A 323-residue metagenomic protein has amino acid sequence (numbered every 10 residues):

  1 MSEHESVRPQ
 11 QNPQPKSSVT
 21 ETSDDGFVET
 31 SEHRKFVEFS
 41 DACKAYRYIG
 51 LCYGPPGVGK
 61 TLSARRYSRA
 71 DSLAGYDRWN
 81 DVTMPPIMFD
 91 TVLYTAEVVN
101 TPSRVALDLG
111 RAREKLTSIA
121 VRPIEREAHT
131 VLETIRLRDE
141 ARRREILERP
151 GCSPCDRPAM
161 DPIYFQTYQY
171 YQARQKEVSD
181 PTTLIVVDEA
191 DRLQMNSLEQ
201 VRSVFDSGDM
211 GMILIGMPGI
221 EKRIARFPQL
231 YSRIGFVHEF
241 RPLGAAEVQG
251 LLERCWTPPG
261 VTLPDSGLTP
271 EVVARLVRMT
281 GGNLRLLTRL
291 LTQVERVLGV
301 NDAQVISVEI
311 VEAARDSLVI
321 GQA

Functional and structural regions predicted by a protein language model:
S2-P15, E38, F89, D139-P158 (+1 more regions): C-terminal alpha-helical "lid" subdomain
H33-K44: Pre-Walker A adenine-sensing motif
R47-S68: Walker A/P-loop nucleotide-binding motif
G54, P162-Q166, L193, V204-P228 (+2 more regions): Sensor-1/coupling segment of RecA-like P-loop NTPase cores
A70-P85, K115: Post-Walker A helix-loop "phosphate-sensing" segment adjacent to the P-loop in P-loop NTPases
D81-N100: A short hydrophobic beta-strand->loop->alpha-helix junction that borders the nucleotide-binding pocket of P-loop NTPases
P86, N100-Q200, V204, L243-G250 (+3 more regions): Mid-core helix/loop region of P-loop NTP-binding domains shared across ATPases and GTPases
R104-L107, F227-P258: Conserved AAA+ ATPase core "coupling" helix
